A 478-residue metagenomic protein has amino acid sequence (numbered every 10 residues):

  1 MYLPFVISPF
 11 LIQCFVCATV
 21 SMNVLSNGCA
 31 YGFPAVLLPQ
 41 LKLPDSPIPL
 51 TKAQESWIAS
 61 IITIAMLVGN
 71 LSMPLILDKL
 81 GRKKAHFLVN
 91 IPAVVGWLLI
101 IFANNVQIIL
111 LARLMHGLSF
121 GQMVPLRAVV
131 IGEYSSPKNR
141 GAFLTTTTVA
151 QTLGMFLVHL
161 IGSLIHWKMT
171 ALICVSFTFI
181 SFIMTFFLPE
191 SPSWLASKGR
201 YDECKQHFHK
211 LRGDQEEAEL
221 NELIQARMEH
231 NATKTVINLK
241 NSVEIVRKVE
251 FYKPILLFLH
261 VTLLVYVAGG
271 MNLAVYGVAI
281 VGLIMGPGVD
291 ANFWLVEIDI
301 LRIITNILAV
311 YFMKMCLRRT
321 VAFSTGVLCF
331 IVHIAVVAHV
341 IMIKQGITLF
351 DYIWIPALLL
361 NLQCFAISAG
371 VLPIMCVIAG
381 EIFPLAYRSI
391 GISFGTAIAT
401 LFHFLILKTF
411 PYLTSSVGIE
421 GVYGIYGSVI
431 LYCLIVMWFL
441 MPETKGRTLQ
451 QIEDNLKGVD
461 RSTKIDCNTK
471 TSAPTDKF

Functional and structural regions predicted by a protein language model:
M1-K198, N231-F478: Transmembrane-helix signature of 12-pass secondary carriers
E55, C204, E216-L220, A291: Small-residue helix-packing motif on alpha-helices
Y201-F208: Solenoid-repeat scaffolds in large eukaryotic assemblies
E203, A218-E222, N241, Q451: Exposed alpha-helical structural elements
D214-E219, N455-G458: Short arginine-rich
E216-A232: Short, well-structured alpha-helical segments
